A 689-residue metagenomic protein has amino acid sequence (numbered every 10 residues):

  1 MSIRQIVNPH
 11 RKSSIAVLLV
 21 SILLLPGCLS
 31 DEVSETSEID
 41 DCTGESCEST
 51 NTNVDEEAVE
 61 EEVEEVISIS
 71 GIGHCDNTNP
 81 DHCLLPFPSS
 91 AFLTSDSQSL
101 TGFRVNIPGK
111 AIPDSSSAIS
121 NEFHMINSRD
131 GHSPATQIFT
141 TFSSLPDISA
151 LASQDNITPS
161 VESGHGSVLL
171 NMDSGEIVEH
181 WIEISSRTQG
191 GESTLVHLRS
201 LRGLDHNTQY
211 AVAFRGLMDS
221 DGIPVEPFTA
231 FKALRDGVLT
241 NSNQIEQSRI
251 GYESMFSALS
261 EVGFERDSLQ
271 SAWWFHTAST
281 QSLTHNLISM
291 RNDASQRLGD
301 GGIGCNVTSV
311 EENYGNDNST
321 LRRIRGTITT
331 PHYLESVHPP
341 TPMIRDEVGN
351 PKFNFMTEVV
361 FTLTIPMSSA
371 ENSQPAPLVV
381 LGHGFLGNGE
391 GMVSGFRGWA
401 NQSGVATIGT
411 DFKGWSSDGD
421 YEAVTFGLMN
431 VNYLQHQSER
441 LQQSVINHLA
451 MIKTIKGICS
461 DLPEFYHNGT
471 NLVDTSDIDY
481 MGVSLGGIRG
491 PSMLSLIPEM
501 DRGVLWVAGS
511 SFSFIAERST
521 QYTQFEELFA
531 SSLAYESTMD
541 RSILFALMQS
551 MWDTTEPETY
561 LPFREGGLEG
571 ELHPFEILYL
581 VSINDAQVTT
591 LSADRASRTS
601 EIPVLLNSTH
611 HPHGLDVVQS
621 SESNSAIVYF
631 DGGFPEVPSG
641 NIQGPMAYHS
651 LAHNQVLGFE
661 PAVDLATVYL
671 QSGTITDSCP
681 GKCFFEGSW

Functional and structural regions predicted by a protein language model:
S2-L29: Secretory targeting signatures
C28-I72: Bacterial Sec-dependent N-terminal signal peptides
E60-P331, E335-H338: Acidic, low-complexity Ser/Thr/Gly/Pro-rich repeat segments typical of extracellular/periplasmic and surface-exposed
L151-N156, E179-I182, Q209-A213, S220-F231 (+10 more regions): Short, solvent-exposed loop/turn and secondary-structure capping segments
G190-R215, D219-S220, N354-V393: A conserved hydrophobic secondary-structure block that centers on an alpha-helix together with its immediately flanking
E335-V359, A370-H467: Cap/lid segment of the alpha/beta-hydrolase catalytic domain
R440-Q443, R502-W689: C-terminal subdomain of alpha/beta-hydrolase-fold enzymes, centered on the catalytic histidine and its supporting
I458, F465-E517: Primarily recognizes the serine-hydrolase "nucleophile elbow" in alpha/beta-hydrolase and SGNH/GDSL folds
